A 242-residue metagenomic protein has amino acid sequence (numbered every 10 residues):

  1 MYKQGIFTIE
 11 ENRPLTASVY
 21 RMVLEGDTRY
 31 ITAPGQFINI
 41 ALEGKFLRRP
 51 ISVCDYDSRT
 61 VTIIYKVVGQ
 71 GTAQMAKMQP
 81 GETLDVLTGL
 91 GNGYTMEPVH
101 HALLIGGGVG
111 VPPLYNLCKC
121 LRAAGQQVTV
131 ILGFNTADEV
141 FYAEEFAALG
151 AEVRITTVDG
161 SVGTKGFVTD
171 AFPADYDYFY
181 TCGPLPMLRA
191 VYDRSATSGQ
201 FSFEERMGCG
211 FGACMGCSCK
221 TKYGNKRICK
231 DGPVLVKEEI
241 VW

Functional and structural regions predicted by a protein language model:
M1-E82: Ferredoxin-reductase
M1-K3, N225-W242: Short, basic/aromatic-enriched C-terminal tail that caps enzymatic domains
F46-V53, G91-P98, C229: Short, Lys/Arg- and Gly-enriched loop/turn segments at beta-strand edges
Q70-R206: FNR/FR-type flavoprotein reductase catalytic core
P113, E204-P233: Local cysteine-cluster metal-coordination motifs and their immediate loop/turn environment, predominantly Fe-S cluster
L188, S202, F211, P233-W242: Nucleotide-activated chemistry modules centered on ATP-dependent adenylation/adenylyltransferase
